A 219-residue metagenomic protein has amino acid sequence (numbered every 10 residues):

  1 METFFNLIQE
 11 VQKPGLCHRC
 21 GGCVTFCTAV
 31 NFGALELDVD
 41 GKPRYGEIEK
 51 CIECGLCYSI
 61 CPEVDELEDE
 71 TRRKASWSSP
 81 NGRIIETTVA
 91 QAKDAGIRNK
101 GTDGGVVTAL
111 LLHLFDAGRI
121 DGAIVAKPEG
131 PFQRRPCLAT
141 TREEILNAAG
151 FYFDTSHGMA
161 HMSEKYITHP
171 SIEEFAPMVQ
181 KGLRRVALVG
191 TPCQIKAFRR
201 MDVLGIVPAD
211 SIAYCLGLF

Functional and structural regions predicted by a protein language model:
M1-V11, D38-R44: Short Cys/His-rich Zn2+-coordinating modules
L7-G22: N-terminal basic/disordered segments at the start of proteins
K13, E47-I48, L111: Short secondary-structure capping/turn segments at boundaries of alpha-helices and beta-strands
H18, G22-K42, L56-A75: Iron-sulfur cluster-binding cysteine motifs and their immediate structural context in ferredoxin-like electron-transfer
D40, G46-I48, V64, A126-P128: Acidic/polar N-terminal loop/beta-strand segments that form early-domain functional surfaces
E49-I52, T71: Short, charged amphipathic alpha-helical surface segments
E70-F219: Iron-sulfur-associated redox domains of electron-transfer enzymes in respiratory and anaerobic energy metabolism
